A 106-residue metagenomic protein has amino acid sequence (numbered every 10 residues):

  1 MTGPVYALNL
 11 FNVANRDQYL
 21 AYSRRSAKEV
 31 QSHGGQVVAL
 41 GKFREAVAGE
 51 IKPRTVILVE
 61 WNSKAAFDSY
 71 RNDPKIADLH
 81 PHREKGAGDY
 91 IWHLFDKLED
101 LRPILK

Functional and structural regions predicted by a protein language model:
M1-V56, E60-I76, H93-K106: Short S/T/G/P-rich N-terminal loop/turn motif that feeds into the first structured element of a domain
A77-W92: Short arginine-rich
